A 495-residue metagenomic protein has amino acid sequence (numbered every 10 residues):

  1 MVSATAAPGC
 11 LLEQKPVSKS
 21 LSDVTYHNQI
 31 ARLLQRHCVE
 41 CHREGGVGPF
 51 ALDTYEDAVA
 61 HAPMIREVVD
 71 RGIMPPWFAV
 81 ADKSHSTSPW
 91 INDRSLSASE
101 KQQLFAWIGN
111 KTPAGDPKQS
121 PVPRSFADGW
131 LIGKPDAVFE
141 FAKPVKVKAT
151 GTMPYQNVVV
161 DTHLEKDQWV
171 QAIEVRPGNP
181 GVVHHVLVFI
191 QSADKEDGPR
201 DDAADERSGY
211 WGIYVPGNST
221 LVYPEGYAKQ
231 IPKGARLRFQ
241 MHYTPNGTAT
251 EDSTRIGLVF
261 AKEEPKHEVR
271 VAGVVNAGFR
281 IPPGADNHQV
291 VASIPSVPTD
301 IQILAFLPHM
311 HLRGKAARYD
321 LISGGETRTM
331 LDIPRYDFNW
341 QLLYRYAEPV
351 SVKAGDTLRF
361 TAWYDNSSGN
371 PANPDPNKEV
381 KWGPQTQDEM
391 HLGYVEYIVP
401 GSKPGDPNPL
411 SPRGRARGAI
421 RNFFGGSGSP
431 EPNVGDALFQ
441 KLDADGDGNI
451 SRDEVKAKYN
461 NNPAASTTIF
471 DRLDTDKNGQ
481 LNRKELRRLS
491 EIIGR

Functional and structural regions predicted by a protein language model:
M1-A6: Bacterial N-terminal signal peptides
P8-V160, L164, A172, R176 (+2 more regions): Aromatic- and Gly/Pro-enriched helix-to-coil junctions and flexible linker segments
Y26-H27, W107, F439, F470 (+1 more regions): Conserved hydrophobic/aromatic "anchor" residues that stabilize well-ordered secondary structure elements
D128-K403: His-enriched metal-coordination microenvironments in redox/metal-binding proteins
V395-V434, Q440-L442, R495: Extracellular/periplasmic ectodomains of large secreted or surface enzymes and adhesion receptors
P432-G446, S466-N478: Primarily EF-hand calcium-binding motifs
N449-P463, R483-G494: Amphipathic regulatory helices of Ca2+-sensor modules
